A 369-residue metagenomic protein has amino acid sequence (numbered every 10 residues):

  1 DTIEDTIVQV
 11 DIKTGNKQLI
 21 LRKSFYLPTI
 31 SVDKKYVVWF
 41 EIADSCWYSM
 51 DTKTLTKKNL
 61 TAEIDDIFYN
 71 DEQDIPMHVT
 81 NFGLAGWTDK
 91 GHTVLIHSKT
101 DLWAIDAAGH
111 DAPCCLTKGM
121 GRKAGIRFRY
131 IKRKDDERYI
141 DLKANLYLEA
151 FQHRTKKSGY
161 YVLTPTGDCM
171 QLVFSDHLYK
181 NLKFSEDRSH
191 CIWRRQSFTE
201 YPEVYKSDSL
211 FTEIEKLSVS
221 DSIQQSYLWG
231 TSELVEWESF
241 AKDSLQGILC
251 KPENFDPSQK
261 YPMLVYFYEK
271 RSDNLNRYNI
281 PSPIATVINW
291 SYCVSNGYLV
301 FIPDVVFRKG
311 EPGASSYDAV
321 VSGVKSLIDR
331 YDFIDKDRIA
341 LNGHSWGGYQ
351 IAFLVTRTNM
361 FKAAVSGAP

Functional and structural regions predicted by a protein language model:
D1-E4, Y69-G86, K90-H92, K143-Q152 (+1 more regions): Short, conserved, GDST-rich strand-edge loop motifs in beta-rich repeat architectures
T2-L19, K35-Y36, F40-D66, H92-T93 (+3 more regions): Beta-propeller blade-edge and WD-like acidic-aromatic loop motif
I3, S24-Y26, N81-G83, K156 (+2 more regions): Beta-rich catalytic cores
L19-K23, I75-M77, T117-M120, L172-H177: Surface loop/turn motifs at the tips and blade-to-blade linkers of beta-strand repeat domains
P28-Y36, E41, A85-T93, E137-A144 (+3 more regions): Blade-terminus and WD-like Trp-Asp/Gly-His loop motifs, strongest in beta-propeller folds
D44, D74-C115, R188, W346-G347 (+1 more regions): Repeat-solenoid scaffold signature
K57-V79, L116-E137, V219-E233: Surface-exposed loop and turn segments in beta-propeller and other repeat-based domains that flank or scaffold
K180-P369: Serine-hydrolase catalytic core recognition
